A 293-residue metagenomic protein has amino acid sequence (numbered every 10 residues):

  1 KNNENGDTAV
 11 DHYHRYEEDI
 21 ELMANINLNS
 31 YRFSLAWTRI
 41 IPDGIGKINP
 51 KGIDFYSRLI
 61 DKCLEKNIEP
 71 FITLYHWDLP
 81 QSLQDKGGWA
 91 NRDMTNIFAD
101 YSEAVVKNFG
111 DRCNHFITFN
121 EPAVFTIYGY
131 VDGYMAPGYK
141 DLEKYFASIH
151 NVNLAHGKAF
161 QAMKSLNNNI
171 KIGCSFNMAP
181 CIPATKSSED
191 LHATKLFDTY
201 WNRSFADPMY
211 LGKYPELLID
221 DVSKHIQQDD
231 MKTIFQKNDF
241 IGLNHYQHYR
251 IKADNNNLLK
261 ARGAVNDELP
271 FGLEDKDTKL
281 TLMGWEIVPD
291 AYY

Functional and structural regions predicted by a protein language model:
K1, A24, D43-I45, D54-Y293: Active-site region of glycoside hydrolase catalytic domains
K1-N49, I53, L59-E65: N-terminal structural segment of carbohydrate-active enzymes
